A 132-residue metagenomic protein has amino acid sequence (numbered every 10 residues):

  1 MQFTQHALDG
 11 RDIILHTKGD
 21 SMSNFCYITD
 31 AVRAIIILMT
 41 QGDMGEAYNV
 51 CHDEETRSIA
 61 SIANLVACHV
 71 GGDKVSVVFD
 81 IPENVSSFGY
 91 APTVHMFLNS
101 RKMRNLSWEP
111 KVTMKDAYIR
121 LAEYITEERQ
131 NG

Functional and structural regions predicted by a protein language model:
A7-G132: C-terminal substrate-binding subdomain of Rossmann-fold SDR/epimerase-dehydratase oxidoreductases
